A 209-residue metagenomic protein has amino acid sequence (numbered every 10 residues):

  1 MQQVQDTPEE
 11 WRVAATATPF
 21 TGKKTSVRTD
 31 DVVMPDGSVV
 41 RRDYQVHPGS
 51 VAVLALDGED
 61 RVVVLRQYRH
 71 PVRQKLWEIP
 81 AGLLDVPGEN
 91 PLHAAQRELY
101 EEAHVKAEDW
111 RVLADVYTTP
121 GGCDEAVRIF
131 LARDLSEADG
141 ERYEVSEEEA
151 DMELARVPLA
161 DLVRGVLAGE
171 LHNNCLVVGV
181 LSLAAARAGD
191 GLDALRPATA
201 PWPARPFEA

Functional and structural regions predicted by a protein language model:
Q2-W11, S38, V112, P120-C123 (+1 more regions): Nudix hydrolase/Nudix homology domain
Q3-D6, E10, A52-R97, D139 (+3 more regions): Conserved Nudix-box catalytic region and its N-terminal flanking loop in Nudix hydrolases and closely related
A15-A52, G58-E59: Acidic, metal-coordinating catalytic segment for phosphate/diphosphate chemistry, firing primarily on the Nudix
T16-P19, A114-T119: Short, solvent-exposed loop/turn elements at beta->coil junctions and helix N-caps that rim active or binding pockets
V27-D31, L54, V64, I129-L131 (+1 more regions): Conserved hydrophobic/aromatic beta-strand scaffold that supports enzyme active sites
D31-D36, T119-G140: Active-site-adjacent beta-strand/loop module that shapes the phosphate/pyrophosphate-binding cleft
D36, D57-E59, Y68, R133-E137 (+2 more regions): Short loop segments at secondary-structure junctions
E102-L113, C123-A126, D139: Short, structured loop/turn "capping" segments at alpha-beta junctions
